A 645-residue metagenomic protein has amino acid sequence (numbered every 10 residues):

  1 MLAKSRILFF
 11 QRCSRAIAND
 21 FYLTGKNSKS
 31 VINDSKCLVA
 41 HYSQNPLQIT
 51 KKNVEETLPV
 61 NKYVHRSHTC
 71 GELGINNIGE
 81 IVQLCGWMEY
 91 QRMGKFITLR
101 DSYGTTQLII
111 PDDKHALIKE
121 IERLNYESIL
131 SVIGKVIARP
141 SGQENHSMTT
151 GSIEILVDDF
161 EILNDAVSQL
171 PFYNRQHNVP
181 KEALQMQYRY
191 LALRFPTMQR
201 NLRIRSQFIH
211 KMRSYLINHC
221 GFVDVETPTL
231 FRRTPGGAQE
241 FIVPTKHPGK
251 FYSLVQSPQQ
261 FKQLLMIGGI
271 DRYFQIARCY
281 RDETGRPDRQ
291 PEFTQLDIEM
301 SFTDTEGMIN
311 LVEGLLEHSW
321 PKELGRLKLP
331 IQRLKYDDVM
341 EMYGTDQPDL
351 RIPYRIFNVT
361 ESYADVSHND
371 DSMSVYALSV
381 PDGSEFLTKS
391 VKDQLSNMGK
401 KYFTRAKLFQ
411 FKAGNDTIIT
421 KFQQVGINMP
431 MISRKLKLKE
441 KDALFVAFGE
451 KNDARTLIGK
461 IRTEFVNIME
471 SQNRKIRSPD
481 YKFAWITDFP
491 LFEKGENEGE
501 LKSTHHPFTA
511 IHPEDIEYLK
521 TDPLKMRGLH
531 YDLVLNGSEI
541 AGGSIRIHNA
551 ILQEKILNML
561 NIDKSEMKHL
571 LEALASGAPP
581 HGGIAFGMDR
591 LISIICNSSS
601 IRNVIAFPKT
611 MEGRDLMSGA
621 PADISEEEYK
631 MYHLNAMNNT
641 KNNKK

Functional and structural regions predicted by a protein language model:
M1-K645: Class II aminoacyl-tRNA synthetase catalytic cores and aaRS-like
